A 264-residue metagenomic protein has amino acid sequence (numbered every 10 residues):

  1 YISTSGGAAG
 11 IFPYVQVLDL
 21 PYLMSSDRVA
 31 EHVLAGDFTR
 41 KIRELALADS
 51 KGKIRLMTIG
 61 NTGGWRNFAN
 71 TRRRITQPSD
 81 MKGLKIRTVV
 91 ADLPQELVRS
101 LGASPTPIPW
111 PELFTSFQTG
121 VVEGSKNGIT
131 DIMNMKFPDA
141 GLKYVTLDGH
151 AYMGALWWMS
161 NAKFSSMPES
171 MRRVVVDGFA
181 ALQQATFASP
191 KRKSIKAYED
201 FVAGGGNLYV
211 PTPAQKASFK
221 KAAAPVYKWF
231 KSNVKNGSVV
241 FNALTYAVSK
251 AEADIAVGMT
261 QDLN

Functional and structural regions predicted by a protein language model:
Y1-A30, L47-N264: N-terminal secretory/targeting leader peptides
F38-K41: Core domains of carbohydrate- and sulfate-ester-processing enzymes
